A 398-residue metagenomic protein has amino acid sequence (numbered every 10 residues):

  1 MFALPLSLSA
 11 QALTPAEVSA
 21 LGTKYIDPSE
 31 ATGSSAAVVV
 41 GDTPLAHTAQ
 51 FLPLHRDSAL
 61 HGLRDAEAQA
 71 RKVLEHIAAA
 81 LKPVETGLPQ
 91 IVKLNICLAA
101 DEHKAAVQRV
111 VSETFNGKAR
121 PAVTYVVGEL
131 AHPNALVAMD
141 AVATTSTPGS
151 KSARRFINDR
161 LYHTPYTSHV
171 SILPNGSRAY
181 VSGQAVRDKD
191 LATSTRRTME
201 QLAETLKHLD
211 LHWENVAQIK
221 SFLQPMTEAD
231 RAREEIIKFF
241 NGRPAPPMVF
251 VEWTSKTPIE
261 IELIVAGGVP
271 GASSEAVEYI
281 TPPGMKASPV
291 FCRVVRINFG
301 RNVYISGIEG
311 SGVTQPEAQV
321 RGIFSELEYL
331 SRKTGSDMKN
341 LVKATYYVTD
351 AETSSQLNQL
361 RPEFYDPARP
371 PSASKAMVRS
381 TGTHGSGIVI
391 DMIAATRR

Functional and structural regions predicted by a protein language model:
M1-S7: Bacterial N-terminal signal peptides
A10-E75, A79-K93, C97-Q218, F222-V342 (+1 more regions): N-terminal presequence-like segments and the immediate start of the first folded domain
